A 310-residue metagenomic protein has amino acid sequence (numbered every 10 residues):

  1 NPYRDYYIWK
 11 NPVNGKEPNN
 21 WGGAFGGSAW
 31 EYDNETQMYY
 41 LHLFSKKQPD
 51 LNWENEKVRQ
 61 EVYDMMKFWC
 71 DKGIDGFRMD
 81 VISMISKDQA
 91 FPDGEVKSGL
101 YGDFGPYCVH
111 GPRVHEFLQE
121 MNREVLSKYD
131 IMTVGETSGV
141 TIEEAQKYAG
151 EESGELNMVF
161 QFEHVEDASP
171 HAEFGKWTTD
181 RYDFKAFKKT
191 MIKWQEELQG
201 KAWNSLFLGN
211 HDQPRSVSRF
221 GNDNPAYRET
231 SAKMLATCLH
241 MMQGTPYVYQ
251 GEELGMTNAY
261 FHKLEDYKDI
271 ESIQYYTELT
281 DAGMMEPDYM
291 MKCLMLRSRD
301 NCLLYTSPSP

Functional and structural regions predicted by a protein language model:
N1-P310: Active-site and adjacent substrate-binding regions of carbohydrate-active enzymes
